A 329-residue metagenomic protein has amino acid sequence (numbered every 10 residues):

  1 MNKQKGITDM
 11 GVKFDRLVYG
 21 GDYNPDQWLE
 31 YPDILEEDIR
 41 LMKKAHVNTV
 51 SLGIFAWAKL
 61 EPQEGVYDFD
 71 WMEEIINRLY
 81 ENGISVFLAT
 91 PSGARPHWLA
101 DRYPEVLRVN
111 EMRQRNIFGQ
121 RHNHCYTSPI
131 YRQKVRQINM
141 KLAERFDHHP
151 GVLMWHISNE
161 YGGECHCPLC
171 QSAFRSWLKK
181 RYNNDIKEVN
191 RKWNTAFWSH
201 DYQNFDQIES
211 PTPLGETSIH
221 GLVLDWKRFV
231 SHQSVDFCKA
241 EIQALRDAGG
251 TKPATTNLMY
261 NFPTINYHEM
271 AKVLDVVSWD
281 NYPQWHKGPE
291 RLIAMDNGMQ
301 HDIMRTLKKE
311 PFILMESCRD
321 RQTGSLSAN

Functional and structural regions predicted by a protein language model:
Q4-I7, D33-R40, E74, K141-L142 (+2 more regions): Alpha-helical scaffolding within the catalytic cores of extracellular/periplasmic polymer-degrading hydrolases
D9-Y31: Boundary/entry segment of secreted carbohydrate-active catalytic domains
F14-Y19, H46-N48, Y80-V86, H148-L153 (+3 more regions): Short, well-ordered coil/turn segments that N-cap beta-strands
N24-I34, A58-D70, H97, G163 (+3 more regions): Acidic-and-aromatic substrate-binding clefts and catalytic sites of carbohydrate-active enzymes
N24-P25, S51-A56, A89-W98, L153-G162 (+2 more regions): Short, solvent-exposed turn/loop segments enriched in Gly/Ser/Thr/Pro and often Arg
L35-N116, M140-A143, V235, K239-G249: Aromatic-lined substrate-binding rim segments of carbohydrate-active enzymes
M112-L274, D280-D296: Polysaccharide-binding and catalytic clefts of secreted carbohydrate-active enzymes
E209-K227, N281-Y282, Q300-N329: Active-site clefts of carbohydrate-active enzymes
